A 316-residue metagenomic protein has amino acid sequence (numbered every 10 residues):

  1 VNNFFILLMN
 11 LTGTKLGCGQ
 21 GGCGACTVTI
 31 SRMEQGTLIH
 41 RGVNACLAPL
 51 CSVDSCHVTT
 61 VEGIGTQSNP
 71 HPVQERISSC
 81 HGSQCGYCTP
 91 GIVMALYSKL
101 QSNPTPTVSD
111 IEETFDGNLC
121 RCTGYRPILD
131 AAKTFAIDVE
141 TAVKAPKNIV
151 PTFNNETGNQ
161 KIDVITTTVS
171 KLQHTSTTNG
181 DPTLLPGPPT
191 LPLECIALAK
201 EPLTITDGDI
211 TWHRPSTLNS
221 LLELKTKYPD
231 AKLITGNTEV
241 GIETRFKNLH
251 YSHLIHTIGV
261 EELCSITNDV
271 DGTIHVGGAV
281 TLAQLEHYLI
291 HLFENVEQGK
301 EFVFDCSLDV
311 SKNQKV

Functional and structural regions predicted by a protein language model:
V1-I210, S216-N219, E261-L263, T273 (+2 more regions): Signature of N-terminal electron-transfer/Fe-S-associated modules in redox systems
Q35, I137-D138, K247-H256, L289-N295: A glycine- and small-aliphatic-rich helix-loop capping segment at beta-alpha/alpha-beta transitions that lines
V43-L47, G241-D269, H275-G278: Structural signature of FAD isoalloxazine-binding scaffolds in flavoprotein oxidoreductases
I128, E239-V240: Alpha-helix capping/helix-boundary segments
L224, I242-K247, Y288-L289: Short active-site loop/helix that positions an aromatic residue
P229-A231: Phosphate-binding active sites in nucleotide-utilizing proteins
L233-T235: Intrinsically disordered, low-complexity transactivation/modulatory regions of eukaryotic transcription regulators
V280-V316: Ligand-binding beta-strand-loop-alpha-helix segment within the catalytic cores of soluble metabolic enzymes
